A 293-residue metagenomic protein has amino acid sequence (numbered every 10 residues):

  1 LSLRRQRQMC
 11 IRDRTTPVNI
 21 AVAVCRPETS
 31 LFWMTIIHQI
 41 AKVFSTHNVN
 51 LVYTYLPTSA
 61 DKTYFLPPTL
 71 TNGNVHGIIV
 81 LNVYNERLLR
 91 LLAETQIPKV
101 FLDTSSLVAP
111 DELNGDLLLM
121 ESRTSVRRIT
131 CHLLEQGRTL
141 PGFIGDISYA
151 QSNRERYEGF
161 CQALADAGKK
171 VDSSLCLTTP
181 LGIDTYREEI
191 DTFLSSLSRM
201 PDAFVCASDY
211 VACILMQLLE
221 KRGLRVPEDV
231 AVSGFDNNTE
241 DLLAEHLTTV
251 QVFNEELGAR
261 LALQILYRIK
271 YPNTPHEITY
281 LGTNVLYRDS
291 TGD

Functional and structural regions predicted by a protein language model:
L1-I11: Single conserved hydrophobic/aromatic residue that forms the stacking wall/gate of nucleotide- or nucleobase-binding
T15-C131, L194-R199: Alpha-helical recognition/docking segments in bacterial nutrient-uptake and carbohydrate-utilization systems
L31-H47, S125-R128, Q151-K170, I214-L218: Short, solvent-exposed amphipathic alpha-helices that sit in or adjacent to ligand/effector-binding or catalytic
S45-L56, C161-T185: Short beta-strand elements in bilobed, periplasmic/extracellular small-molecule ligand-binding domains
D116-F143, E158-Q162, D184-D191, A212 (+1 more regions): Hydrophobic alpha-helical segments within soluble ligand-binding/sensing domains
R127-G168, E277-G292: An alpha-beta-alpha
L140, V171-L175, V226-A231: Short acidic capping loops at alpha-helix termini that bridge into adjacent secondary structure
R187, D191-D293: Flexible loop/turn connectors
